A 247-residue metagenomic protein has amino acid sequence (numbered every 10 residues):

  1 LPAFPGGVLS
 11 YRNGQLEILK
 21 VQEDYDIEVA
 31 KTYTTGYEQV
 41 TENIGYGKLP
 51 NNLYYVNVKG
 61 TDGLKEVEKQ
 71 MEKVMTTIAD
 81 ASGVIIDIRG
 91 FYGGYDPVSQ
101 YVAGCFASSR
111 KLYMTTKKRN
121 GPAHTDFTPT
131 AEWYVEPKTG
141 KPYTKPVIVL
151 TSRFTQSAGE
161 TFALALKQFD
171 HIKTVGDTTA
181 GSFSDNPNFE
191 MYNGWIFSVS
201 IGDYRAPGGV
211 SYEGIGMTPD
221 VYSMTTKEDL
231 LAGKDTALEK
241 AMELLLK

Functional and structural regions predicted by a protein language model:
L1-V84, I88-M114, D126-T128, E132 (+3 more regions): Flexible, low-complexity junctional segments that flank or bridge functional domains
Y54-N57, V84-D87, P146-T151, K173-G176 (+1 more regions): Structural recognition of the beta-strand scaffold that forms the well-ordered cores of secreted hydrolase catalytic
T61-K69, Y92-Q100, K141, R153-E160 (+1 more regions): Soluble non-cytosolic domains of exported or imported proteins
E68-M75, S99-A103, T144-V147, G159-A163 (+2 more regions): Extracytoplasmic/secreted envelope proteins and their assembly/folding machinery, especially bacterial periplasmic
V84, Q156, F169-F183: Short, well-structured beta-strand/strand-turn elements
G93-P146, L150, F154, S184-E190 (+3 more regions): Gly/Ser/Thr-rich loop/hinge elements
S108-T115, K167-D177: Bacterial peptidoglycan biogenesis and beta-lactam-recognition machinery
P219-K247: Low-complexity, Gly/Ser/Thr/Pro-rich intrinsically disordered linker/tail segments
